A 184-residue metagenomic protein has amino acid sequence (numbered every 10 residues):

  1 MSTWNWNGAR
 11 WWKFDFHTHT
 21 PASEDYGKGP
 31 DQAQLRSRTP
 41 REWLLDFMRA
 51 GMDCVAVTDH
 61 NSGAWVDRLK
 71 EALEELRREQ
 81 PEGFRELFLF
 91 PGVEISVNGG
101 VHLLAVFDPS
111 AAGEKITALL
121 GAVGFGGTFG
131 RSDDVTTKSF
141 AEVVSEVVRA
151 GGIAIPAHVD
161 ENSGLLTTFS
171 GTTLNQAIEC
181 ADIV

Functional and structural regions predicted by a protein language model:
M1-G99: An N-terminally biased module of ancient metal coordination in phosphate/nucleic-acid-related enzymes
S2-N5, R68-D182: Extended substrate/RNA-proximal surfaces in nucleic-acid metabolism proteins
D53, D182-V184: Conserved acidic residues
